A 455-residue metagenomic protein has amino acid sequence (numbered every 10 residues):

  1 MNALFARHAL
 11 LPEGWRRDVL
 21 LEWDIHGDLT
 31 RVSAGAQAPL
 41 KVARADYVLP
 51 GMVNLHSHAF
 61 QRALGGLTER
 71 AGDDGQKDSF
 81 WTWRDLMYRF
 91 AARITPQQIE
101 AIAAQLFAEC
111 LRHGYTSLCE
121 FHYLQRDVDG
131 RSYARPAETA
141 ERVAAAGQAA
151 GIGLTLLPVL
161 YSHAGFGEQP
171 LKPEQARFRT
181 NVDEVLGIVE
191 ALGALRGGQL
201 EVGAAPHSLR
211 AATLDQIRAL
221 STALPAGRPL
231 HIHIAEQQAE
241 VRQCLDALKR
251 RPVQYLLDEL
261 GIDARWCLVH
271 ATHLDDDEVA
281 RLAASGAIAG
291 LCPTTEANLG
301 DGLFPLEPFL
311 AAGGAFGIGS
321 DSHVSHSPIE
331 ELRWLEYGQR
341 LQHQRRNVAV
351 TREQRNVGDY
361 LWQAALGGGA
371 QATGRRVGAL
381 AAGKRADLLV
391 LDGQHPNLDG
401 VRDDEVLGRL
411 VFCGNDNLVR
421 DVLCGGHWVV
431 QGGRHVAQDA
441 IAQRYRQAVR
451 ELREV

Functional and structural regions predicted by a protein language model:
M1-V19, D24, Y360-V455: Active-site microenvironment of metallo-dependent hydrolases
N2-A9, I25, A34-W81, D85 (+4 more regions): Replace "His-x-His-based motif
R7, A45, H56, G114 (+13 more regions): Divalent metal-coordination and catalytic microenvironments
A63-A101, V128-R135, H163-V182, Q238-D263 (+2 more regions): Active-site gating loops and adjacent loop-to-helix segments of metal-dependent hydrolytic enzymes
L67-G153, D183-G197, A442, R446-E454: Alpha-helical scaffold segments that flank or form the walls of functional sites
R126-A271: Metal-coordinating catalytic core of metallo-dependent amide/deamination hydrolases
E236-A287, T295-P308, S322-I329: Catalytic core of soluble alpha/beta enzymes
D258-G261, R265, E307-H395: His/Asp/Glu-enriched, well-ordered alpha-helical/loop segment that forms or immediately abuts the divalent-metal
